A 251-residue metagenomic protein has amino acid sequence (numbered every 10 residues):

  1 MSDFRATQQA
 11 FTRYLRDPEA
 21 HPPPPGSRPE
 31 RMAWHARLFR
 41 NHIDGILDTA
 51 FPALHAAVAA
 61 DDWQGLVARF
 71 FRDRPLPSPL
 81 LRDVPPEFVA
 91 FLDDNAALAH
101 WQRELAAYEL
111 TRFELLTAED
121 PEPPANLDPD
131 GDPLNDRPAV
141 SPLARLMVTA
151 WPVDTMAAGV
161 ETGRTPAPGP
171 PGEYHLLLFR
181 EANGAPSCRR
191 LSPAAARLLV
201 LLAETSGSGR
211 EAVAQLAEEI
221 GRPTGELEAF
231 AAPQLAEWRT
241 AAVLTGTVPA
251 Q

Functional and structural regions predicted by a protein language model:
M1-P129, R189-Q251: Long, charge-rich, low-complexity alpha-helical segments
R112, L116-T165: A glycine-rich beta-turn/hairpin centered on an aromatic-Pro dipeptide
R137-P142, G169-G172, E237: A generic structural signal for short, non-catalytic loop/turn and secondary-structure boundary residues
A144-E204: Low-complexity, glycine/alanine/valine/leucine- and proline-rich hydrophobic stretches
